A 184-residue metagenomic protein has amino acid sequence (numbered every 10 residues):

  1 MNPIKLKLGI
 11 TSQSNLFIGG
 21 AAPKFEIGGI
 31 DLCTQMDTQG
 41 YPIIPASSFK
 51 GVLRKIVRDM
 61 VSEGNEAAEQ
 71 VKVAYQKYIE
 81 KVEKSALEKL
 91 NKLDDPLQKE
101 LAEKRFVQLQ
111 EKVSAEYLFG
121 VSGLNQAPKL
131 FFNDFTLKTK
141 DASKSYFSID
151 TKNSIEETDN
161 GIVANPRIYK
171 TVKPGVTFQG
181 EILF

Functional and structural regions predicted by a protein language model:
M1-F184: RNA-binding basic/glycine-rich loop and surface signature characteristic of RAMP-family CRISPR effectors
